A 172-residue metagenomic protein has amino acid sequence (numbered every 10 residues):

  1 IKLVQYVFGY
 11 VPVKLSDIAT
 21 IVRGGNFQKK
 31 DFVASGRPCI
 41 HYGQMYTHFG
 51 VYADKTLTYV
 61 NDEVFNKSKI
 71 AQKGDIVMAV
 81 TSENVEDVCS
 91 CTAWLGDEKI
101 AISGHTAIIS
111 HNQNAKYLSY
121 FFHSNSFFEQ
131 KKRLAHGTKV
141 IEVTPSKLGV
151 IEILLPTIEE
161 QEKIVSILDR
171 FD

Functional and structural regions predicted by a protein language model:
I1, N26-F27, T47-G50, V85 (+4 more regions): Short loop/beta submotifs within extracellular cysteine-rich repeat domains
I1-K2, G9-V11, G149-D172: Amphipathic alpha-helical segments
K2-G25: Non-catalytic DNA-recognition/assembly elements of restriction-modification systems
Y6-G9, N26-F27, V64-F65, G137: Short, solvent-exposed loop/turn positions at domain surfaces that link secondary-structure elements or cap domain
Q28-D62, Q72: DNA target-recognition patches
H41, N66-N125: A short beta-sheet element
K99-H105, H136-P156: A short glycine-rich beta-alpha junction/loop motif
